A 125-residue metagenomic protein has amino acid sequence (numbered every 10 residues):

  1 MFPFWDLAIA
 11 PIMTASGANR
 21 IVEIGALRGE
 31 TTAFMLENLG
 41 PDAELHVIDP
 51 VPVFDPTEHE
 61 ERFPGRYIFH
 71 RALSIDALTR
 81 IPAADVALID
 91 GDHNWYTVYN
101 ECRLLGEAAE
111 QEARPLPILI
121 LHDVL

Functional and structural regions predicted by a protein language model:
F2-L125: S-adenosylmethionine/decaboxylated-SAM
